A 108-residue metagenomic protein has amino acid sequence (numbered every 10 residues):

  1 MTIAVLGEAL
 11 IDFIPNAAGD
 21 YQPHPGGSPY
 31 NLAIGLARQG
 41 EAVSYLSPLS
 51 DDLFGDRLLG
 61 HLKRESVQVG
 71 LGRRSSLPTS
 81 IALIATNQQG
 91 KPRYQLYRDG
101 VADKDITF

Functional and structural regions predicted by a protein language model:
M1-V67: Glycine-rich phosphate/adenosyl-contacting loop at the front of the ribokinase-like
A42, L46-F108: Conserved N-terminal subdomain of the carbohydrate kinase-like
